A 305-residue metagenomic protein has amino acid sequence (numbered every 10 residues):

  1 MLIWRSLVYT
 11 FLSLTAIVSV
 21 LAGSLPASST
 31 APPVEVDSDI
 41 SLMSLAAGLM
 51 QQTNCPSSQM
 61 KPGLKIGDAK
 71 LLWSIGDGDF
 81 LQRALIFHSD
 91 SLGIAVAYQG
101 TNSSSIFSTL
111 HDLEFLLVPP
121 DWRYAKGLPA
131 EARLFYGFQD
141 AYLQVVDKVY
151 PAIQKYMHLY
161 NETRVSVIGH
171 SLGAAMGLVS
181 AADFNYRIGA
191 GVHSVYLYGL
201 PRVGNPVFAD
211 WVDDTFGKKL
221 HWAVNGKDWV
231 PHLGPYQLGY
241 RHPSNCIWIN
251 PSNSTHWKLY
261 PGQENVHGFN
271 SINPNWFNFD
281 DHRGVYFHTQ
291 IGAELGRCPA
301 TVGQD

Functional and structural regions predicted by a protein language model:
M1-S24: Fungal secretory targeting signals
L21-D90: Signal-peptide-cleavage-adjacent N-terminal segments of secreted and extracellular proteins
S58-D68, L110-H111, F115, L238-H242: Short, polar loop/linker segments at the starts of domains and inter-domain junctions
G67-I168, Y186-V192, G217-K218, D305: A conserved cap/lid and substrate-binding interface adjacent to the catalytic center of lipid-processing enzymes
S103-S104, I168, L172-M176, F279-F287: A structural boundary/capping signal
K148-Y240: Serine-dependent carboxylesterase/thioesterase catalytic core of lipase-like alpha/beta-hydrolase/SGNH enzymes
N205, A209-D305: Lipolytic serine-hydrolase domain surface
